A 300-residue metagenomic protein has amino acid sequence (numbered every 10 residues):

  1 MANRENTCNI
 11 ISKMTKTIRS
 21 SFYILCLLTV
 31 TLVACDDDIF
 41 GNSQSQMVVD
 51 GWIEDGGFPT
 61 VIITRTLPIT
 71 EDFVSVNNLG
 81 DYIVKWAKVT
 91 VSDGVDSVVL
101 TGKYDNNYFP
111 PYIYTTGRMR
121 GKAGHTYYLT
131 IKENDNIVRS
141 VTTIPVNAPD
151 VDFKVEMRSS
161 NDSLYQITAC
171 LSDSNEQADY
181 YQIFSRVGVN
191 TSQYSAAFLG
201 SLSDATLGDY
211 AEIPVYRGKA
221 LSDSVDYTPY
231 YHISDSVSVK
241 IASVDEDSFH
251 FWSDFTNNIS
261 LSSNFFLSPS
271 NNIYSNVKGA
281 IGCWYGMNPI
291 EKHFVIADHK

Functional and structural regions predicted by a protein language model:
A2-E5: Acidic, Ala/Val/Gly-enriched low-complexity intrinsically disordered segments
C8-Y23: Bacterial N-terminal signal peptides that target proteins for export
L25-C26, E54: N-terminal hydrophobic alpha-helix used for membrane targeting or insertion
C35-K300: A sequence/structural signal for flexible, mid-protein segments enriched in small/helix-disrupting residues
